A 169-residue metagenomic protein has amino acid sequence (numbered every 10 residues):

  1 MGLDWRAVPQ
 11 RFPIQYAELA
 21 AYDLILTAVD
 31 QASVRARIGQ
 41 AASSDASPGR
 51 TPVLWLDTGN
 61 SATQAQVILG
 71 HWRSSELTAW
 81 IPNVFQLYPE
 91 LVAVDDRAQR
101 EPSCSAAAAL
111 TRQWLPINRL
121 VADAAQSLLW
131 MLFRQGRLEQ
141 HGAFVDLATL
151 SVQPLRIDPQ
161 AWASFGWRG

Functional and structural regions predicted by a protein language model:
M1-Y22, V29-S33: A structured beta-alpha segment of the ubiquitous adenosine-cofactor-binding alpha/beta core
A20-L24, A28-G169: Glycine-rich phosphate/adenylate-binding loop
